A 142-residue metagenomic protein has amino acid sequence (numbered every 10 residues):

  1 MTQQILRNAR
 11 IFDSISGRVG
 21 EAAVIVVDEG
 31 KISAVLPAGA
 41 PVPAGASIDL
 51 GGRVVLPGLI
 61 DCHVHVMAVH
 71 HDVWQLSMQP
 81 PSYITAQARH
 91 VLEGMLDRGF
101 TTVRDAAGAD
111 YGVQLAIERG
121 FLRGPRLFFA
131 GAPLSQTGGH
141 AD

Functional and structural regions predicted by a protein language model:
M1-V42, V55: N-terminal metal-binding scaffold of metallo-dependent hydrolase/deaminase domains
I5, G45-D49, F129: Conserved beta-strand scaffold positions in the cores of enzyme catalytic domains, especially in NTP/NDP-utilizing
A9, I25, G30, G52 (+3 more regions): Divalent metal-coordination and catalytic microenvironments
A23-V24, G45-A46, P125: Extracytoplasmic/periplasmic beta-strand context in beta-sandwich domains, especially the cupredoxin/COX2 CuA-binding
L36, G51, G131: Residues at the C-termini of beta-strands that transition into short coil/loop
V42-S47, S77: A short, polar/charged loop-to-alpha-helix boundary motif
R53-R119, T137-D142: Metal-associated gating/positioning segment near the N- to mid-region
L115-P133: Alpha-helix-loop-beta-strand connector modules within alpha/beta enzyme cores
